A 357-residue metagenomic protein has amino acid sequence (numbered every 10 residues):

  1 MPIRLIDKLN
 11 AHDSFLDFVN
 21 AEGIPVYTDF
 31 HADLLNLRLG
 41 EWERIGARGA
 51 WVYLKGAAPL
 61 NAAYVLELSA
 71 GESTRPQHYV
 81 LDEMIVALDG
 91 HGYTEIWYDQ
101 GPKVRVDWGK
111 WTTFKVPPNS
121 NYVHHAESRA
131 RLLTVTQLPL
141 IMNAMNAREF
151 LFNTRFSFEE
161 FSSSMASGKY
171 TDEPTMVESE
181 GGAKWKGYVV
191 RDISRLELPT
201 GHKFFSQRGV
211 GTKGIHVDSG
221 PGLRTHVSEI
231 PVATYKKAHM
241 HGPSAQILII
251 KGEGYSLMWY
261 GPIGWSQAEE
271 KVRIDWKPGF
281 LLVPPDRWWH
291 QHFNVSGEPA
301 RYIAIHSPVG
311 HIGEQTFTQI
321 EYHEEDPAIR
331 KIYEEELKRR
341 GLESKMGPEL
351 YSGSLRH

Functional and structural regions predicted by a protein language model:
M1-E22, A245-I247, W259-H357: C-terminal functional regions that serve as terminal interaction/effector modules
M1-P59, F150-G222, H226, K331-H357: A short, N-terminal "cap"/entry segment at the start of jelly-roll beta-barrel domains of the cupin/DSBH fold
I45-W51, A62-Y79, G209, H226-H241 (+2 more regions): Conserved short histidine dyad/triad with adjacent acidic residue
V52-K55, S73-Y79, R105-V106, H125-A126 (+5 more regions): Short histidine-centered beta-strand/loop micro-motifs that create catalytic or ligand/metal-coordination sites
A63-E67, W97, V135, T225-E229 (+6 more regions): A structural feature that tracks compact, well-ordered secondary-structure segments with a strong bias toward
S69-A70, V106-S128, L133-P139, I274-S296 (+1 more regions): Conserved metal-binding segment of the jelly-roll/cupin
S73, Q77-K110, I247-K277: A short beta-strand-loop-beta hairpin characteristic of the jelly-roll/cupin
L140-N146, G310-Q315: A short beta-to-alpha transition loop/helix N-cap that caps and shapes the active-site region
